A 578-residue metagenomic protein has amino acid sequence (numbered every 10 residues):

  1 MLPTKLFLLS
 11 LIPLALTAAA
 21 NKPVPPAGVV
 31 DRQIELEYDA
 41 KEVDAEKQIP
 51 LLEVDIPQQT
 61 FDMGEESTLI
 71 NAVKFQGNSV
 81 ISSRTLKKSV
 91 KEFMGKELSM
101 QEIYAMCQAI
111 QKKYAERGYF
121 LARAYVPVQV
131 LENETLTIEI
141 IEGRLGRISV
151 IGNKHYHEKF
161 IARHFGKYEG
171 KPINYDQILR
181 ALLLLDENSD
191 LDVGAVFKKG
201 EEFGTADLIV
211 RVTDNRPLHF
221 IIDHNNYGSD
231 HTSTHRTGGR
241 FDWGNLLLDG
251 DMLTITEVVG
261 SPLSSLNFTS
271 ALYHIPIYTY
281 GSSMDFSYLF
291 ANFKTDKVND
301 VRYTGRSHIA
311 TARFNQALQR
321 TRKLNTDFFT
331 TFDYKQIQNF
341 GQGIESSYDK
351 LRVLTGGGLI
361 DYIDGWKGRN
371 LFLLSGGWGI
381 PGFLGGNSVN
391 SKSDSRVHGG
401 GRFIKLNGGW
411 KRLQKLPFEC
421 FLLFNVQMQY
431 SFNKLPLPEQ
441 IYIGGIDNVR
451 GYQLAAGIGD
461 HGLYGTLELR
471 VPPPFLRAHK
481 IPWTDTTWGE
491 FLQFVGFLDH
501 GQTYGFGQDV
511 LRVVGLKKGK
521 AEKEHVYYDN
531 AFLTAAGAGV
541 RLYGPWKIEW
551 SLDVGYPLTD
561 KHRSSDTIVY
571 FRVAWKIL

Functional and structural regions predicted by a protein language model:
A19-G228, V258-N267, V426-M428: Periplasmic polypeptide-binding modules associated with outer-membrane biogenesis and secretion
G170, N225-Y227, T256-V258, D296-V301 (+5 more regions): Extracellular loop and loop/strand-boundary signature of outer-membrane beta-barrel proteins
V193, L218-F220, L247-L253, Y278-D285 (+5 more regions): Repeated loop/turn-to-beta-strand initiation elements of outer-membrane beta-barrel proteins
G204, S233-T237, S265-T269, R306-A310 (+7 more regions): Residues that define the transmembrane beta-barrel architecture of outer-membrane proteins
L218-G228, G239, G250-S261, T269-A271 (+5 more regions): Transmembrane beta-strand segments that form the barrel wall of outer-membrane beta-barrel proteins
T237-L246, N267-Y288, R306-L318, L354-Y362 (+2 more regions): Feature captures outer-membrane beta-barrel proteins of Gram-negative bacteria and organelles
P276, S283-L437: Transmembrane beta-strand segments of outer-membrane beta-barrel domains in Gram-negative and organellar OMPs
K392-L578: C-terminal transmembrane beta-barrel domains of outer membrane proteins
